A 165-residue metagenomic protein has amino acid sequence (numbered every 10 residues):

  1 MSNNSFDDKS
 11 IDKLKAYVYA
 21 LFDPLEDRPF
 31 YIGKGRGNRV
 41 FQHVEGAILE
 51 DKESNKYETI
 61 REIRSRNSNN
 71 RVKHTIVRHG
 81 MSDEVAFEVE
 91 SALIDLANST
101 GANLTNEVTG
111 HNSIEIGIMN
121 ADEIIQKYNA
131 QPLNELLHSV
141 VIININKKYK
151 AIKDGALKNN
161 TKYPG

Functional and structural regions predicted by a protein language model:
S2-K150: Structure-specific nucleic-acid interaction/processing domains
G155-G165: Structured alpha/beta reader/binder surfaces that contact nucleic acids or chromatin modification marks
